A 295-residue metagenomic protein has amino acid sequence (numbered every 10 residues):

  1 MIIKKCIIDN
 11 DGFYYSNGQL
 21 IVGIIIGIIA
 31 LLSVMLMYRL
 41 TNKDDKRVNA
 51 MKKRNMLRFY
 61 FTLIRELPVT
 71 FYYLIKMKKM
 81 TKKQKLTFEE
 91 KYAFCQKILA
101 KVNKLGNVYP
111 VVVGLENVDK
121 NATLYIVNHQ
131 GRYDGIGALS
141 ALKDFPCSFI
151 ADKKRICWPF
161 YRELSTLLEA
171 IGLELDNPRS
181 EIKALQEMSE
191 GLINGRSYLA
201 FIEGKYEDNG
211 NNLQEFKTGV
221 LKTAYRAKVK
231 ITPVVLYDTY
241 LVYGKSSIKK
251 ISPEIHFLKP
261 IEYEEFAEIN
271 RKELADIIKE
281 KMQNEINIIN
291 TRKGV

Functional and structural regions predicted by a protein language model:
I3-N10, Y14-T123: Membrane-anchoring hydrophobic helices of lipid-metabolizing enzymes
G27, L31, I182-V295: Non-catalytic C-terminal accessory region of glycerolipid acyltransferases and related lyso-lipid remodeling enzymes
V69-T81, T87-K91, D119-P178: Catalytic core of membrane glycerolipid acyltransferases/transacylases, capturing the structured, soluble-facing
I98, D134-G137, F160, G219 (+2 more regions): Hydrophobic alpha-helical segments typical of transmembrane helices and their membrane-interface/capping positions
K101-L105, Y125-V127, L175-R179, N209-N211: Short, flexible loop segments at the rims of nucleotide/cofactor-binding pockets, characterized by
E116, P178, Y237: Residue-level "edge-of-site" marker
